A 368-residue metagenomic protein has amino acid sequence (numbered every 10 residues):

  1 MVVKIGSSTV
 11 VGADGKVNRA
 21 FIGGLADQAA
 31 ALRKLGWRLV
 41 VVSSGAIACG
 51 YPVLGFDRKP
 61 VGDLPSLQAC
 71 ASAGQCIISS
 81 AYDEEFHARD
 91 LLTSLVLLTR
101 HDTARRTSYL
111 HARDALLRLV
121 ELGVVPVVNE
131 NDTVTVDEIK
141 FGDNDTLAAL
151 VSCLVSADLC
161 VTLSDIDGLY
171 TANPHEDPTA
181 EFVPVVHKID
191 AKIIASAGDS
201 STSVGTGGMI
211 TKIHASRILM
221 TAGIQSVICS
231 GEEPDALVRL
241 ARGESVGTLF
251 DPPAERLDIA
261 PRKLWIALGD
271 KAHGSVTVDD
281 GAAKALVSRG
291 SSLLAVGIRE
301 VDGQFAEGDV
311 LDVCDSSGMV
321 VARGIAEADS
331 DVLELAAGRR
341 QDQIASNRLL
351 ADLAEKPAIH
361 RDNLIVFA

Functional and structural regions predicted by a protein language model:
M1-L92, V96-A368: C-terminal catalytic "cap/lid" subdomain
